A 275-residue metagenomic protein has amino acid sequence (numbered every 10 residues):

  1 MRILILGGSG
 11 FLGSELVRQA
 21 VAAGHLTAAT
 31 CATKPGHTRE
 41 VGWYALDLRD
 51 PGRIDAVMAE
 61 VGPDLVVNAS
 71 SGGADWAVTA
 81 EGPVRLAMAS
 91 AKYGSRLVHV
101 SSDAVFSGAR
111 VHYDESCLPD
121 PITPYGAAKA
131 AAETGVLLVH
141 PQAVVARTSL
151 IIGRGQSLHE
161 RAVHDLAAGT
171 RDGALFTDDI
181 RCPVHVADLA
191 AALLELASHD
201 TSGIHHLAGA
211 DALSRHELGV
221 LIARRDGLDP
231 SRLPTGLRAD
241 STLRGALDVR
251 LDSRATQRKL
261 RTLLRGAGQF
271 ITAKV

Functional and structural regions predicted by a protein language model:
M1-H25: N-terminal Rossmann NAD(P)H-binding glycine-rich loop of SDR-like oxidoreductase domains
A28-H37, L48: N-terminal Rossmann-fold cofactor-binding loop
G42-R85, A89-A91: NAD(P)H-binding glycine-rich loop region in Rossmannoid oxidoreductase-like domains and their noncatalytic homologs
A77, E81, K92, R96 (+2 more regions): Catalytic helix-loop patch of NAD(P)-dependent Rossmann-fold dehydrogenases
T134-R181: NAD(P)-dependent short-chain dehydrogenase/reductase
V163-D172, I180-L207: Alpha-helical substrate-binding/gating segment
A190-A192, S198-L243: Mid/C-terminal beta-alpha module of Rossmann-like enzyme folds, strongest in SDR-family dehydrogenases/epimerases
A212-V220, T235-V275: Conserved C-terminal active-site "lid" loop/helix of NAD(P)H-dependent oxidoreductases that clamps the redox cofactor
